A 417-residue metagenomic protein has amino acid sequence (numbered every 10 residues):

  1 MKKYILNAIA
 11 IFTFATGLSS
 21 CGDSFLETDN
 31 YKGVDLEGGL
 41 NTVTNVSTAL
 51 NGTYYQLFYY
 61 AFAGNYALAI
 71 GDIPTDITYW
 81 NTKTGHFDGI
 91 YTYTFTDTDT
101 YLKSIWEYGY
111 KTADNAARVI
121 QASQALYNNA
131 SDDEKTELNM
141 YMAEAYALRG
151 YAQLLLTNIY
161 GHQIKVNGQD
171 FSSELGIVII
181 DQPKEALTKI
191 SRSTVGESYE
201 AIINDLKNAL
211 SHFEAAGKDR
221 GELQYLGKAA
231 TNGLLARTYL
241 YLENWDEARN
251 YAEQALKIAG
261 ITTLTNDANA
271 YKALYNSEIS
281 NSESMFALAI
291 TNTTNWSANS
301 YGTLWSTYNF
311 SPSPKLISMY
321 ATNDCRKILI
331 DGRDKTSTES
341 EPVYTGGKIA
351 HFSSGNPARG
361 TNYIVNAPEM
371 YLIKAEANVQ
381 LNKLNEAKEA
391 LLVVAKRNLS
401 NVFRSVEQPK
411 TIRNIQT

Functional and structural regions predicted by a protein language model:
Y4, A15-N41, I202, A236 (+1 more regions): Bacterial Sec-dependent N-terminal signal peptides
C21-D72, Y320, K388-L392, V402-F403 (+1 more regions): Membrane-proximal, proline-rich intrinsically disordered regions
T48, A63, I77-T78, G176 (+5 more regions): Hydrophobic-face positions in mid-chain alpha helices that act as interaction patches
L50, A113-A116, L154, Y199 (+4 more regions): Inward-facing hydrophobic residues that define packing positions of alpha-helical scaffold repeats
H86-Y160, S193, S211-E214, G355-N362 (+3 more regions): Conserved, well-structured interaction surfaces
N129-T136, I159-G196, E200: Short coil/linker segments at helix-helix boundaries
